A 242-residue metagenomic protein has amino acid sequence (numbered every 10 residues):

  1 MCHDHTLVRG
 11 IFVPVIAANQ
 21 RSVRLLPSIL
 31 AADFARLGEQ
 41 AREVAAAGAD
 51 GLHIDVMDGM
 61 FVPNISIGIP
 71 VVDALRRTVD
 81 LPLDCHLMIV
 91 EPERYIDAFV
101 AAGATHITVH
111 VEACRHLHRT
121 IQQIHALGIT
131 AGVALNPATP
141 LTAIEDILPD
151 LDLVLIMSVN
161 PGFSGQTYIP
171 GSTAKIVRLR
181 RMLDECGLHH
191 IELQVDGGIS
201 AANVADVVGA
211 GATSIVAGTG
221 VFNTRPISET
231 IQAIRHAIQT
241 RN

Functional and structural regions predicted by a protein language model:
G10-A102, T108, C114-H116, A131 (+7 more regions): Conserved N-terminal beta1-alpha1 strand-loop-helix module at the mouth
G10-I11, R181, E185-V195, S200-N242: Alpha/beta catalytic cores of nucleotide-metabolism and tRNA/nucleoside-modifying enzymes
Q20-L25, V79-C85, I124-A134, M182-V195: Short beta-strand/loop segments at the ligand-binding rim of alpha/beta enzyme cores
T105-E112, V208-S214: Short, electropositive alpha-helical surface patch
H110-E112, N136, M157-N160, G218-T219: Short beta->alpha connector loops at strand-helix junctions that form conserved, small/polar/Pro-enriched
H125, T139, A174, L179 (+1 more regions): ABC family nucleotide-binding domain
